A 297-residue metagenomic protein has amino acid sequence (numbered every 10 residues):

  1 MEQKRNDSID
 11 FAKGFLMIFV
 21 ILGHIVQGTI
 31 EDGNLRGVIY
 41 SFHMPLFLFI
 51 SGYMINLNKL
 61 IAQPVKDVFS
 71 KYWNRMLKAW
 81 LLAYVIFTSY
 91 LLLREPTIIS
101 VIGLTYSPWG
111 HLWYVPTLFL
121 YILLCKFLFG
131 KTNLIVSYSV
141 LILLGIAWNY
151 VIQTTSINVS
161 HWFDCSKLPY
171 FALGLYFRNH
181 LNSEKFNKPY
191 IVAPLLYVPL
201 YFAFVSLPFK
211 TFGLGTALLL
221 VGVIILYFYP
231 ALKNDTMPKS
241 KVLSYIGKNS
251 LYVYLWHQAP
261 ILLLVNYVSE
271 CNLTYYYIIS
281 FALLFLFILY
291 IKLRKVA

Functional and structural regions predicted by a protein language model:
N6-K59, M76-Y84: Functionally critical transmembrane alpha-helices in membrane proteins and complexes, commonly lining
D10-I21, K78-I86, Y138-L144, V192-V198 (+1 more regions): Alpha-helical transmembrane segments
E31, R94-Y106, Y121-F129, N149-S156 (+3 more regions): Short juxtamembrane and helix-loop transition motifs at transmembrane-helix boundaries in membrane proteins
S41-L48, N58-L112, T117-Y121, V192-A193 (+3 more regions): Transmembrane alpha-helical segments and their boundary/interface "anchor" motifs in multi-pass integral membrane
M44-N58, W113-K126, V151-K185, G215-D235 (+1 more regions): Specific transmembrane alpha-helix
I122-L144, Y176-P194, N272-Y275: Solvent-exposed interhelical
Q153, I157, D164, N182-S244 (+3 more regions): Alpha-helical transmembrane segments and terminal signal-anchor/GPI-anchor hydrophobic tails, characterized by long
R294-A297: Membrane-proximal cytoplasmic C-terminal regulatory module of class A 7TM GPCRs
